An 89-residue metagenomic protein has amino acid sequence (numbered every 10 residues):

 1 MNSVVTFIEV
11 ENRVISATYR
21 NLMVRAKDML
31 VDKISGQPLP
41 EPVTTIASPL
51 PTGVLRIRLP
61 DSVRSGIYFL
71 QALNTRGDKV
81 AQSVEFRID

Functional and structural regions predicted by a protein language model:
M1-D32, G36-E41, D78-D89: Beta-strand/beta-sandwich contexts
A17, L55-I57, L70: A structural motif
A47-I57: Aromatic sugar-binding surface patches on proteins that engage polysaccharides or sugar-phosphate polymers
L59-I67: Surface-exposed, short loops/turns at beta-strand junctions within beta-sandwich domains
A72-N74: Conserved structural position at the C-terminal beta-strand of extracellular beta-sandwich adhesion modules
